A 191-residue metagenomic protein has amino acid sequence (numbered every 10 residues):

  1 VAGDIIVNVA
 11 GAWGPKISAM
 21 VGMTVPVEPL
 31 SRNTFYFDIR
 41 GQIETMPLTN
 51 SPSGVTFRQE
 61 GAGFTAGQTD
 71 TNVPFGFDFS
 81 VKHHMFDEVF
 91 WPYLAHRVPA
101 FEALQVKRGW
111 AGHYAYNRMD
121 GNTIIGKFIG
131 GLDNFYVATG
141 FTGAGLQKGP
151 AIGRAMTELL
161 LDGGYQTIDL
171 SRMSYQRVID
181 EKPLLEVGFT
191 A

Functional and structural regions predicted by a protein language model:
A2-T45: Central helical "cap/lid" subdomain
G11, T69, G140: Glycine-rich His-Gly loop
A12, L30, M85, V89 (+3 more regions): Conserved active-site and cofactor/substrate-binding residues in soluble primary-metabolism enzymes
G14-P15, N33, V55, F64 (+1 more regions): Glycine-centered loop/turn positions within well-structured domains that cap or flank conserved ligand/cofactor-binding
I17-A19, G76, Q147: Short glycine-/acidic-enriched loop or helix-start segments at secondary-structure transitions that form or flank
T24-P26, D38-V137: Active-site lid/adjacent beta-loop-alpha segment flanking the redox-cofactor pocket in flavoenzymes
A95-A191: C-terminal catalytic lobe of FAD-dependent flavoproteins
